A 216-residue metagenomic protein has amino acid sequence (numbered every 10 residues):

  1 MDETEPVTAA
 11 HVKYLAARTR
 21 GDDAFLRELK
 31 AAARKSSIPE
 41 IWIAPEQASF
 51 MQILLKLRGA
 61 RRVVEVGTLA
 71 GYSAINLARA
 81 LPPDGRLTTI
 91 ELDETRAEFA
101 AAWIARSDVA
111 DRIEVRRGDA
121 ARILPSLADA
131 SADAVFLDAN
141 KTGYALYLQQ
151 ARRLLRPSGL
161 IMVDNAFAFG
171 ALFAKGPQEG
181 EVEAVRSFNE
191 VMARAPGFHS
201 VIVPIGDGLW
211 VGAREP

Functional and structural regions predicted by a protein language model:
M1-A134, K141-M162, A166-P216: A short alpha-helical cap/connector motif
